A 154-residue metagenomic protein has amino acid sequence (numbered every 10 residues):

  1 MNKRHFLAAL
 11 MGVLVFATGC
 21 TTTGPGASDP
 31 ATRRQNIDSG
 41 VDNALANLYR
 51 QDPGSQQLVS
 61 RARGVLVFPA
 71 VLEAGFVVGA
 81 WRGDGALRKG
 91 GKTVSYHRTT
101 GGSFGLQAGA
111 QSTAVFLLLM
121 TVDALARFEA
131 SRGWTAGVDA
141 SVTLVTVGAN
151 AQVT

Functional and structural regions predicted by a protein language model:
M1-A8, V13: Twin-arginine (Tat) signal peptide motif
F16-G19: C-terminal motif of bacterial Sec signal peptides marking the signal peptidase cleavage site
T21-T154: Small-residue-enriched, tightly packed secondary-structure blocks
